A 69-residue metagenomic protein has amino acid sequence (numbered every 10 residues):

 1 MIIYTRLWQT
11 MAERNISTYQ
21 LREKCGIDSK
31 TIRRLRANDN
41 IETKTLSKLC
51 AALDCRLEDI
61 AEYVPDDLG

Functional and structural regions predicted by a protein language model:
M1-Q20: A short, Lys/Arg-rich alpha-helix, primarily the initiator
Q9, A61-G69: Short, charged recognition helix plus adjacent turn of helix-turn-helix-like nucleic-acid-binding domains
A12, A37-N40: Short amphipathic helical patch at the helix-1/turn junction of helix-turn-helix
A12, E23, A51: Alpha-helical residues within the helix-turn-helix
N15-R33: Short alpha-helical DNA-recognition segment
C25, R36, V64: DNA major-groove recognition helix of helix-turn-helix
D39-A51: Short, basic-rich loop-to-helix N-cap that marks the start of a DNA-contacting helix
